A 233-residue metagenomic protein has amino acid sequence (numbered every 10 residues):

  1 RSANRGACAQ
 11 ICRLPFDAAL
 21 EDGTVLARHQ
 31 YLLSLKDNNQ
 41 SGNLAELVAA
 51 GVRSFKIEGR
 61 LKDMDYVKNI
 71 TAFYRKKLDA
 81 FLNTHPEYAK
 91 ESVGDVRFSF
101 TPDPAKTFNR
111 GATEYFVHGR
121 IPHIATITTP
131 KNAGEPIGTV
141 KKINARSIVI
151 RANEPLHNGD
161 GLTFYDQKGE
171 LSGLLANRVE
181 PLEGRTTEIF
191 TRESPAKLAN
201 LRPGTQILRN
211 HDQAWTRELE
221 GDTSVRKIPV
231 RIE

Functional and structural regions predicted by a protein language model:
R1-E233: Surface-exposed amphipathic alpha-helical tracts and adjacent flexible/coil segments at the periphery of soluble enzymes
